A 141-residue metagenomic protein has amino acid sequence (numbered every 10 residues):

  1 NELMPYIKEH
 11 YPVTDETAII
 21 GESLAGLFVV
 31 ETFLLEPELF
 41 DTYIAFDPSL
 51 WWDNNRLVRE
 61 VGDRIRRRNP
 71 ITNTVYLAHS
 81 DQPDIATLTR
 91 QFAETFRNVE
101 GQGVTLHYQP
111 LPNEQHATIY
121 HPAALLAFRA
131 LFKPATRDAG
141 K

Functional and structural regions predicted by a protein language model:
N1-K141: Non-catalytic cap/lid and distal C-terminal segments of serine-dependent acyl enzymes
